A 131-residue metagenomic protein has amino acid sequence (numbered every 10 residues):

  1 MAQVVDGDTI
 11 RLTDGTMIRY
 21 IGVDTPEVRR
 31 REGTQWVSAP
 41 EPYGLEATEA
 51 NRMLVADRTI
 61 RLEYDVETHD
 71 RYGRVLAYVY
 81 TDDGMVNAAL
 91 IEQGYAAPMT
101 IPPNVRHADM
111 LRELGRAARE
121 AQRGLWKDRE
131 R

Functional and structural regions predicted by a protein language model:
M1-R131: Small beta-barrel nucleic-acid-binding modules, primarily SNase/OB-fold domains and secondarily Tudor-like barrels
